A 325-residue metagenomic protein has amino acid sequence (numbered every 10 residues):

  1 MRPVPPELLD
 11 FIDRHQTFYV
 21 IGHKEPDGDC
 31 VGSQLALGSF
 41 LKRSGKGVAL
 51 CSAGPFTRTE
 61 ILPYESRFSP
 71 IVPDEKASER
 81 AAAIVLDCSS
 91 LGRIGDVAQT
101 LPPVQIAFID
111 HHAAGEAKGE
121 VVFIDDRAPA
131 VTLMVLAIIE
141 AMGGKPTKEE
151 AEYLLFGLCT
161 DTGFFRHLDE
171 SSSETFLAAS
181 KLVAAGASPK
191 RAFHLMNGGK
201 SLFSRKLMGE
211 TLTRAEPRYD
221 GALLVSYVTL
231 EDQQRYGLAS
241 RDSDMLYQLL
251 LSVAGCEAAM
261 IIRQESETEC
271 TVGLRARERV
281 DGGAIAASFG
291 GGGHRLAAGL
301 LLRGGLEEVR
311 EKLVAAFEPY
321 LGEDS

Functional and structural regions predicted by a protein language model:
M1-E7, A98-A107, R127-V135: An acidic intrinsically disordered interaction segment
R2-E25, G32-L62, A77-R80, T160-S288 (+1 more regions): Hydrophobic helix-and-loop "lid/oligomerization" segment in the mid-to-C-terminal part of catalytic domains
R2-E7, D87-S89, I139-A141: Short, motif-level signal for alpha-helix interfacial/capping segments enriched in acidic residues and aromatics/proline
L9, V72-E75, G95-A98, V122-D125 (+3 more regions): A generic local secondary-structure boundary/capping motif
P26, C30, C88-S90, A113 (+1 more regions): Short, glycine/acidic-enriched loop or turn micro-motifs at the edges of active sites
E65-V121: Active-site cofactor/cluster-binding pocket
I109-A178: Short alpha-helices
